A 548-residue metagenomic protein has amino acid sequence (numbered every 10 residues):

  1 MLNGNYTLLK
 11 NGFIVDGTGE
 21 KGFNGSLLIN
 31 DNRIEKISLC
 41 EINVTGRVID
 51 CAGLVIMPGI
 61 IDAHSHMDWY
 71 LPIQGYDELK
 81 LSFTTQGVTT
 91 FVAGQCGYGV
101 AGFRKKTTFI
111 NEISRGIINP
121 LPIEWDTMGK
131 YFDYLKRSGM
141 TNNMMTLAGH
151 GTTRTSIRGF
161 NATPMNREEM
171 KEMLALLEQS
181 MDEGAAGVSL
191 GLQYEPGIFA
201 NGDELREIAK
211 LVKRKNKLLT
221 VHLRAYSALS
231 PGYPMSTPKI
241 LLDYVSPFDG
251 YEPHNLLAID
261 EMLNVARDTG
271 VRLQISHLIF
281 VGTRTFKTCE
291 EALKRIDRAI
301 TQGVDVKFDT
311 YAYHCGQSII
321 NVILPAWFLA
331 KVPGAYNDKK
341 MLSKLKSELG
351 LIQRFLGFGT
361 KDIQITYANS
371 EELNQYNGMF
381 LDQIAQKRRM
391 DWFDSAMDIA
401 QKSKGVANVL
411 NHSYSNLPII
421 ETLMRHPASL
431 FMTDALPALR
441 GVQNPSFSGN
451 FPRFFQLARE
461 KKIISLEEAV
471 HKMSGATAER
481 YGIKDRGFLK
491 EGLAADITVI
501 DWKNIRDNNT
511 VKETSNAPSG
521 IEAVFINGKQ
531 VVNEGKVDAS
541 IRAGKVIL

Functional and structural regions predicted by a protein language model:
G4-L9, N43-G94, I526: Replace "His-x-His-based motif
G12, L27, N32, G53 (+13 more regions): Divalent metal-coordination and catalytic microenvironments
V15-S26, D382, A407-Y414, P418-I420 (+2 more regions): Acidic, glycine-enriched loop/beta-strand segments at the rims of small-molecule binding/catalytic pockets
A63-Q74, R158-K171, I198-F199, E252: Active-site mouth loops of central-metabolism enzymes
G75-G187, N216-K217, V304: Divalent-metal coordination cores built from histidine and acidic residues
G139, G202-V221: Alpha-helix-loop-beta-strand connector modules within alpha/beta enzyme cores
T141-N143, L147-R167, L176-Y194, M235-K462: Active-site neighborhoods of metal-dependent hydrolases
G334-D338, S347, E421-A428, T433-D434 (+2 more regions): C-terminal cap of metal-dependent C-N hydrolases
